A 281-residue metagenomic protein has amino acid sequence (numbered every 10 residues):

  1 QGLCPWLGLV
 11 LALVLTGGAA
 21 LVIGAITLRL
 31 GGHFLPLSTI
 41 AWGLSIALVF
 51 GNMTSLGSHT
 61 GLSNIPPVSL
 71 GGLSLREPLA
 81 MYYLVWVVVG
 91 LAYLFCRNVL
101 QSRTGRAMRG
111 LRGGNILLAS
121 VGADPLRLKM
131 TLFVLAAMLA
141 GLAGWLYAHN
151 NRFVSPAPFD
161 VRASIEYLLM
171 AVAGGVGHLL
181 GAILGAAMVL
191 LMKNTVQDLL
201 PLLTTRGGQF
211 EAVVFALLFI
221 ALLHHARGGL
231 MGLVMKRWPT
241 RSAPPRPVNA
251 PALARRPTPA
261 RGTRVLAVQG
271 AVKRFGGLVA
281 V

Functional and structural regions predicted by a protein language model:
Q1-L253: Transmembrane alpha-helices and adjacent helix-loop boundaries
R255-P257: A short, basic/flexible loop-to-alpha-helix module at the beginning of a structural domain
R261-V265: A short, charged/proline- and glycine-enriched loop that marks the coil->beta-strand transition at the N-terminal
V268-A271: Conserved catalytic Walker-motif region of ABC-type ATPase nucleotide-binding domains
F275: Conserved A-loop
